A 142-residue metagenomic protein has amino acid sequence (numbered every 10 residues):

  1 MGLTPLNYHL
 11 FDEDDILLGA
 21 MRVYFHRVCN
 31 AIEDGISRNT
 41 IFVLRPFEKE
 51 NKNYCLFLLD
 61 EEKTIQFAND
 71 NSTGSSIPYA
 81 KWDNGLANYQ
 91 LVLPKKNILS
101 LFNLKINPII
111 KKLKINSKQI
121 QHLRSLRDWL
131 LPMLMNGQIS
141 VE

Functional and structural regions predicted by a protein language model:
M1-P94: DNA target-recognition domains and sequence-specific DNA-contacting regions of bacterial/archaeal
K49, E62-F67, N88-E142: Amphipathic alpha-helical coiled-coil/heptad-repeat segments
